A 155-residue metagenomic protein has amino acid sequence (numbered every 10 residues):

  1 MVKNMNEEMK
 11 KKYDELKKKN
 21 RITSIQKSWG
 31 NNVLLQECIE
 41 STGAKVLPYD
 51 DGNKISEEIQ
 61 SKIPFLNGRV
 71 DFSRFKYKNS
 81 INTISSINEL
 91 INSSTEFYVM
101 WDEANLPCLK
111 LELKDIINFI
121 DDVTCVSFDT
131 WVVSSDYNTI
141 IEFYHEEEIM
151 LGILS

Functional and structural regions predicted by a protein language model:
M1-E148, L154-S155: Structured alpha/beta or helical-core interaction and ligand-binding surfaces enriched in interleaved
